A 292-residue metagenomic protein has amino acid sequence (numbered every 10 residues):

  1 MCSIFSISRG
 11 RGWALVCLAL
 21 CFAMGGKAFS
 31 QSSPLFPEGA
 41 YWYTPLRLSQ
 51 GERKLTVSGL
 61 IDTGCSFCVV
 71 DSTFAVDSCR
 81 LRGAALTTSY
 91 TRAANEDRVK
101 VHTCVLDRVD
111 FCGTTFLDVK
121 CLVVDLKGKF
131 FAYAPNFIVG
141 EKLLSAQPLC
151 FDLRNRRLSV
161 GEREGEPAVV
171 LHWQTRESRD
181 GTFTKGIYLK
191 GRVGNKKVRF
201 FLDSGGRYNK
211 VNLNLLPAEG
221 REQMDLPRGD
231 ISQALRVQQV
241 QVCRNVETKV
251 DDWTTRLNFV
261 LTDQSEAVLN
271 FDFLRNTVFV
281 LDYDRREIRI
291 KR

Functional and structural regions predicted by a protein language model:
C2-V16: Bacterial N-terminal signal peptides that target proteins for export
S6-R9, G26, S78: Prokaryotic Sec-type signal peptides and long signal-anchor helices with extended Leu/Ile/Val-rich h-regions
A14-G25: Bacterial N-terminal signal peptides
A28-R292: Pepsin/retropepsin-fold aspartyl endopeptidases
